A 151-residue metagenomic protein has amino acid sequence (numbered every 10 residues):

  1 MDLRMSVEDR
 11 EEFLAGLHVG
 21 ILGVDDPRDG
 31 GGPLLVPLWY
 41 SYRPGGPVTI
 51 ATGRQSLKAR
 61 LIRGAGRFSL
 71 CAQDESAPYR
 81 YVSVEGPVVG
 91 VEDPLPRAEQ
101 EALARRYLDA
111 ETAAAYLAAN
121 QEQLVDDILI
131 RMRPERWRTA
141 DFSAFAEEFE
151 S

Functional and structural regions predicted by a protein language model:
M1-M5, V82-S151: Charged, gly/pro-rich active-site loop segments
D2-I21: Short, basic/aromatic recognition patches
R10, H18, G46, R80 (+1 more regions): A generic secondary-structure signal marking the coil-to-beta-strand transition
E11-E12, Y40, R60, N120-E122: Short secondary-structure boundary/capping segments
L14, L61-I62, L103, M132: A generic structural signal for nonpolar/aromatic side chains embedded in well-ordered alpha-helices
L17-R54, I62, F68-A72, Y81-V84: Short beta-strand segments
V24-D26, A72-A77, A110-A119: A short, aromatic/hydrophobic, helix- or strand-capping loop or linear motif that either lines the entrance/gate
S56-K58, A77, A146-E147: Short, surface-exposed beta-strand-loop junctions and turns on beta-sheet-rich folds
